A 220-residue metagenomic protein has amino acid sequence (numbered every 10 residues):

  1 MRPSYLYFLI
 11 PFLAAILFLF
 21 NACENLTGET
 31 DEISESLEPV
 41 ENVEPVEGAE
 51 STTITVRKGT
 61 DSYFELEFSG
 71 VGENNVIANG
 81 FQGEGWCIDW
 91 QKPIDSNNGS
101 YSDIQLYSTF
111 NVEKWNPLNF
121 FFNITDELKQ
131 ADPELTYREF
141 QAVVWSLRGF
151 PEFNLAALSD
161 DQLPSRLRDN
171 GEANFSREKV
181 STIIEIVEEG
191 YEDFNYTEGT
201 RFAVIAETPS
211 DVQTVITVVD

Functional and structural regions predicted by a protein language model:
M1-I10: Bacterial N-terminal signal peptides that target proteins for export
L19-A22: C-terminal motif of bacterial Sec signal peptides marking the signal peptidase cleavage site
L26-D220: Short, surface-exposed polybasic-aromatic patches that bind anionic ligands, especially phosphate groups
